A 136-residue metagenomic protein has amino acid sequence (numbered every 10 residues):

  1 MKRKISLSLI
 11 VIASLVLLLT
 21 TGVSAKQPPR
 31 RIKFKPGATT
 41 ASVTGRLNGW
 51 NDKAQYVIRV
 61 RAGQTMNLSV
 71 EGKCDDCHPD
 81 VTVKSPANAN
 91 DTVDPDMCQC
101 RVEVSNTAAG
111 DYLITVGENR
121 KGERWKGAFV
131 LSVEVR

Functional and structural regions predicted by a protein language model:
M1-V11: Bacterial N-terminal signal peptides that target proteins for export
I10-L18: Bacterial N-terminal signal peptides
T20-G22: N-terminal signal peptide c-region/cleavage motif recognized by signal peptidases
S24-K26, S69: Acidic, low-complexity intrinsically disordered segments
K26-G37, Y56, D111-R136: C-terminal edge strands of extracellular/lumenal beta-sandwich accessory domains
I32-P36, T40, A89-D94: Local beta-strand/beta-hairpin segments that build beta-sheet-rich folds
K35, S42-R46, V57: Short amphipathic
L47-N119: Acidic, Ser/Thr/Pro-rich low-complexity intrinsically disordered segments
